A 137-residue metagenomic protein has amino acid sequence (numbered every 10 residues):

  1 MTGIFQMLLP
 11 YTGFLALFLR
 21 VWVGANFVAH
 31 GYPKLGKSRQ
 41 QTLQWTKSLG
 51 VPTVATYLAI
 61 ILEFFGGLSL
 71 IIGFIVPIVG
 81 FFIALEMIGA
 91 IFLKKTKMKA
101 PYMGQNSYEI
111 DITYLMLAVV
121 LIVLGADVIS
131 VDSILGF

Functional and structural regions predicted by a protein language model:
M1-K37, Q44, T53-I61, F65-F137: Extended, low-polarity transmembrane helix blocks
G50: Juxtamembrane segments of multi-pass membrane glycosylation machinery that transfer sugars from lipid-linked donors
